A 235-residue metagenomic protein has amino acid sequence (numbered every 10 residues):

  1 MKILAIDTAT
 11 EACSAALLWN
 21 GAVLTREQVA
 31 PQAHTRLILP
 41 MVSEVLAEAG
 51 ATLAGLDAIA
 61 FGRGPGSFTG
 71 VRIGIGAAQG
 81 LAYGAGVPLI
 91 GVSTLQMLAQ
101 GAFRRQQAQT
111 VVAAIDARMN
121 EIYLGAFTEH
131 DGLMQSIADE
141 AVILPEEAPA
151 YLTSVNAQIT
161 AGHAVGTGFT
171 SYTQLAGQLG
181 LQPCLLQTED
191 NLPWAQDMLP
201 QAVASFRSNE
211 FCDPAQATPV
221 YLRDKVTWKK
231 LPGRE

Functional and structural regions predicted by a protein language model:
M1-R63, L192: N-terminal beta-alpha supersecondary unit
V29-P40, F68, R72, G76 (+2 more regions): Residues at secondary-structure transition points
A33, P88-P193, R207, Y221 (+1 more regions): Surface "functional belts" at beta-alpha junctions
V45-A49, G84, A102, A195-F206: Stable alpha-helical structural segments in soluble proteins, enriched in small hydrophobic residues
A47-A54, Y83-V92, Q106: Phosphate-handling active-site elements
A60-T94: DPxDG-like acidic metal-binding loop motif
M119, E210-E235: Flexible, low-complexity linker/boundary loops enriched in proline and small hydrophobic residues that flank enzymatic
